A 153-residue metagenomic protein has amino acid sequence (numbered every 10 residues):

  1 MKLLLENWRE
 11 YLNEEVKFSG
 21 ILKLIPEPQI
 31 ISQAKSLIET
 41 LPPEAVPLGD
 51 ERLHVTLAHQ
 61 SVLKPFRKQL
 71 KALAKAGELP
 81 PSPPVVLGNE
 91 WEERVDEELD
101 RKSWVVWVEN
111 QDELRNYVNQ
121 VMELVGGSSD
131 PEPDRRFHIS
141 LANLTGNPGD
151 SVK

Functional and structural regions predicted by a protein language model:
L5-E15: Proteolytic processing junctions in secreted/extracellular precursors, especially proprotein convertase/trypsin-like
E15-K153: Histidine-dependent nucleotide/RNA phosphoesterase domain, centered on the 2H-phosphoesterase fold with its duplicated
